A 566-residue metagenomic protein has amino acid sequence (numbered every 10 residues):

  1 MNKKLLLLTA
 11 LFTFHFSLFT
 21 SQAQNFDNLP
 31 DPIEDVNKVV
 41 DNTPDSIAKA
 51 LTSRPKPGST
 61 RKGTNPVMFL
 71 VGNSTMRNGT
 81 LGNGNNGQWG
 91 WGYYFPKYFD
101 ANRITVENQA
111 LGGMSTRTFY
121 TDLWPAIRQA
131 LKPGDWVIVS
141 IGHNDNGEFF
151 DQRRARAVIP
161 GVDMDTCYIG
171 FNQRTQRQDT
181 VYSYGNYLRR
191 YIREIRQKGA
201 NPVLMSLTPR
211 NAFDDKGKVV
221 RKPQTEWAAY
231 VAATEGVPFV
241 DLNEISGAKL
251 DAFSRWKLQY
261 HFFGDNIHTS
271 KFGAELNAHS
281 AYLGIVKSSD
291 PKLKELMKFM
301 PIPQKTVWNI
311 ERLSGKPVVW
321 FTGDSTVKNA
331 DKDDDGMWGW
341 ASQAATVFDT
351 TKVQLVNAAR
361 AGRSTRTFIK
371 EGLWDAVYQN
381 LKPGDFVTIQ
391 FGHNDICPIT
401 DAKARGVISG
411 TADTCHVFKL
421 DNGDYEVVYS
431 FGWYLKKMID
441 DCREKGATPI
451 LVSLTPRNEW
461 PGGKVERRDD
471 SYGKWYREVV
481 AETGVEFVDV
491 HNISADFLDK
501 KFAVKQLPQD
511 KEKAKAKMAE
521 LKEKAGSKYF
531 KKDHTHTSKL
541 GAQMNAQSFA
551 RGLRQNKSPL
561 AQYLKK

Functional and structural regions predicted by a protein language model:
M1-F26: Bacterial Sec-dependent N-terminal signal peptides
D27-A110, P125-V137, R153-V162, T306-R360 (+2 more regions): Serine-esterase "nucleophile elbow" of acetyl-processing enzymes
M76, L111-T116, N144, V327 (+2 more regions): Short active-site-proximal "capping" loops at secondary-structure junctions
T80-G84, D214-V219, D331-D335, F368-K370 (+1 more regions): Short, solvent-exposed loop/turn segments at secondary-structure boundaries
G113-T118, V181, K216-G217, R363-T367 (+1 more regions): Short, flexible loop segments at the rims of nucleotide/cofactor-binding pockets, characterized by
S115-A126, T365-A376: N-terminal post-signal-peptidase region of extra-cytosolic proteins
A126-K271, E275, Y282-D290, K294-M297 (+3 more regions): Alpha-helical cap/lid subdomain in secreted, periplasmic, or secretory-pathway luminal O-acyl-processing enzymes
K298-W308, K566: A short, charged, Gly/Pro-tolerant segment at domain boundaries
